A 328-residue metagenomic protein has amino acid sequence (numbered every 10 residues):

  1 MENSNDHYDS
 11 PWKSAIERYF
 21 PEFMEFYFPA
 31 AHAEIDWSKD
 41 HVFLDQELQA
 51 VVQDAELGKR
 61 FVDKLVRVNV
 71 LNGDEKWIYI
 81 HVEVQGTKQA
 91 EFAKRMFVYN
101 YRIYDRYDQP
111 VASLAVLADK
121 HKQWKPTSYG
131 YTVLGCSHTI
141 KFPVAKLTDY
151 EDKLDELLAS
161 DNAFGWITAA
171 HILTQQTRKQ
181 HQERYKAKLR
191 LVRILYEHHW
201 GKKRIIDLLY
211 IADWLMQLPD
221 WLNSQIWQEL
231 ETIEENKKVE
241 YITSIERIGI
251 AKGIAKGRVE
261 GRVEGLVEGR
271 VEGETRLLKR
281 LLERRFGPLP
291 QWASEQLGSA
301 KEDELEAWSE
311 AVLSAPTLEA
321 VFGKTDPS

Functional and structural regions predicted by a protein language model:
M1-P219, S328: Conserved single-residue anchors adjacent to enzymatic active/cofactor-binding motifs
N72-G86, R178, Q182-S328: Short, charged alpha-helical interaction segments and adjacent helix-coil junctions
